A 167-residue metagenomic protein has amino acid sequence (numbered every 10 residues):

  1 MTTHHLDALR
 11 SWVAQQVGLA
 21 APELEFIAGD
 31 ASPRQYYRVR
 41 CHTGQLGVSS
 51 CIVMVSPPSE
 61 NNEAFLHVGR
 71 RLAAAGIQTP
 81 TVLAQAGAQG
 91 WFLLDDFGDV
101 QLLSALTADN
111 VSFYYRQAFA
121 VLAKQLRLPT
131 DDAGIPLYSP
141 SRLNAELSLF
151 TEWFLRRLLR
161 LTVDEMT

Functional and structural regions predicted by a protein language model:
M1-A21: Juxta-kinase regulatory segment immediately upstream of eukaryotic protein kinase catalytic domains
R10-S11, G69, E152: Short glycine-/small-residue-rich flexible loop motifs, especially phosphate/cofactor-binding loops
A14, G18-L19, T130, L159-R160: Residue-level recognition of short, structured coil/turn motifs that connect secondary structure elements
Q16, I27, A73-A75: Short, solvent-exposed secondary-structure boundary motifs
L19-Y37: ATP-binding glycine-rich phosphate-binding loop
Y37-A145, L149, L159: ATP-binding pocket architecture of kinase catalytic cores
F154-R156: Well-ordered alpha-helical scaffold segments within catalytic/enzyme domains
T162-T167: Short, intrinsically disordered, charge-balanced linker/junction segments flanking boundaries in proteins
